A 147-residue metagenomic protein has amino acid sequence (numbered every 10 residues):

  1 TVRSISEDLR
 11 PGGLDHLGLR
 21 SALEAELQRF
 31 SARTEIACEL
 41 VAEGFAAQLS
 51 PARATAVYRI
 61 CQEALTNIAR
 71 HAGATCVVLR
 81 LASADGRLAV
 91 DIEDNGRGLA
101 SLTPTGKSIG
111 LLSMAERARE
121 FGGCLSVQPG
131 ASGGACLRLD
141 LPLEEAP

Functional and structural regions predicted by a protein language model:
T1-P147: Coiled-coil dimerization/phosphotransfer module
